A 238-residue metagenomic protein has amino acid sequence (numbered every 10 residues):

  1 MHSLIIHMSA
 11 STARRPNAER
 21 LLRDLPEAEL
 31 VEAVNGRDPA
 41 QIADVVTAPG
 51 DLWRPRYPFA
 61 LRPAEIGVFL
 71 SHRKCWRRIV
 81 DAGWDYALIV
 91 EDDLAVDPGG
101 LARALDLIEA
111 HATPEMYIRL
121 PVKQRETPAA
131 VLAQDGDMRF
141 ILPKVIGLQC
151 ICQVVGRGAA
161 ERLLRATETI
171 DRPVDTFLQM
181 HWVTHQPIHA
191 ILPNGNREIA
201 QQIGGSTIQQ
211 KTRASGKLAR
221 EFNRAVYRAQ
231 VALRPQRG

Functional and structural regions predicted by a protein language model:
M1-V90, L94-G238: An acidic/histidine-cluster motif and surrounding catalytic segment that typifies divalent-metal-assisted enzyme active
